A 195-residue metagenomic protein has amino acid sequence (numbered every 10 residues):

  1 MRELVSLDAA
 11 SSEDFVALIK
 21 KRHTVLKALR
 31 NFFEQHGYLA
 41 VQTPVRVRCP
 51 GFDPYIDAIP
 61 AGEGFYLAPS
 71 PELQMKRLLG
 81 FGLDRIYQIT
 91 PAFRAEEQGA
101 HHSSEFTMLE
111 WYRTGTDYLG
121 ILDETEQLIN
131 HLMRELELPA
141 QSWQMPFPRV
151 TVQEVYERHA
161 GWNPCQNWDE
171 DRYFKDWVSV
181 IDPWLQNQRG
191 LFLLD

Functional and structural regions predicted by a protein language model:
M1-L119, N130, E157, N163-K175 (+2 more regions): Class II aminoacyl-tRNA synthetase-like tRNA-binding/catalytic domains
D117-E124, F147: Short, contiguous, pocket-lining structural segments that sit at or immediately flank catalytic/ligand-binding sites
L122-L132: Short amphipathic C-terminal alpha-helix that caps PH/PH-like domains
M133-W168: Alpha-helical scaffold segments that mediate packing/assembly in large oligomeric complexes
S142, S179-V180: Membrane-embedded alpha-helical segments of integral membrane proteins
